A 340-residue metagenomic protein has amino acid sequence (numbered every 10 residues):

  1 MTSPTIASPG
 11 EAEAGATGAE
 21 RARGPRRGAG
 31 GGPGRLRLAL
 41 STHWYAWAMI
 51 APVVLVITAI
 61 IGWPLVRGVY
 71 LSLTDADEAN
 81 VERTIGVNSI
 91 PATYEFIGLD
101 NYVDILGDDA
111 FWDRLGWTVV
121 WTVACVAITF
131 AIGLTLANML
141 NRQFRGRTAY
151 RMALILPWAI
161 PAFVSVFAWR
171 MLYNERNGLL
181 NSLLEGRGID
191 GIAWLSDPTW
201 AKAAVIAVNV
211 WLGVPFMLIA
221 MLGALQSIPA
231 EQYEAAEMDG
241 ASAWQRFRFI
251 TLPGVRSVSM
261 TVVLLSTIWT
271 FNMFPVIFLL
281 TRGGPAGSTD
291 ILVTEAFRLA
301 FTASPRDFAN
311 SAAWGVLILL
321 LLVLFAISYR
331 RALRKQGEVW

Functional and structural regions predicted by a protein language model:
M1-I50, R145-R147, R330-W340: Transmembrane alpha-helical segments of polytopic membrane transport and secretion proteins
T42-W340: A structural signal for multi-pass alpha-helical bundles of membrane permease subunits that mediate small-molecule
